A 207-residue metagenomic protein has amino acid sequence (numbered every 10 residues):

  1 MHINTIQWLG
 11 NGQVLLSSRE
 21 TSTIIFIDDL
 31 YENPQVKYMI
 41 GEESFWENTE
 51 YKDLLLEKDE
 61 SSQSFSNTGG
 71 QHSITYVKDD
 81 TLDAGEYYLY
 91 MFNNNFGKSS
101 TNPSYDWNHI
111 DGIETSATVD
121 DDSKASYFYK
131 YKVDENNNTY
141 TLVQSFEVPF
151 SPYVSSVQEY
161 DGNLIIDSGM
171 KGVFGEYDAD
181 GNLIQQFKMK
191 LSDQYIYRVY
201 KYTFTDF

Functional and structural regions predicted by a protein language model:
M1-F207: Histidine-/acidic-rich catalytic cores in large beta-rich domains
